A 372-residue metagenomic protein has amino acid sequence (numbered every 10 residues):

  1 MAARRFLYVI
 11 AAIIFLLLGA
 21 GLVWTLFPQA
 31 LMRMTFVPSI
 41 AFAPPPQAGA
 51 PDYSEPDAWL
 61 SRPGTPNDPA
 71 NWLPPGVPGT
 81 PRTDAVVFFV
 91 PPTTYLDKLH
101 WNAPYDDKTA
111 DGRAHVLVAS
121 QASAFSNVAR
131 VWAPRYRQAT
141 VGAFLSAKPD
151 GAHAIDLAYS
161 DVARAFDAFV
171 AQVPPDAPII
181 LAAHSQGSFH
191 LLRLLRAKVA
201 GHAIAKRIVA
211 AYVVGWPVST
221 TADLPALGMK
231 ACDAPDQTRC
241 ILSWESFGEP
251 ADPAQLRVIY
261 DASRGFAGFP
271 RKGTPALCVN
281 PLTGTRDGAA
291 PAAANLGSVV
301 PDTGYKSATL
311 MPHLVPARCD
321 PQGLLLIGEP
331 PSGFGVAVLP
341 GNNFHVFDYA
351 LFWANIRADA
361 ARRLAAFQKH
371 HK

Functional and structural regions predicted by a protein language model:
A2-L7, A11, A163-P175, A197-A337 (+4 more regions): Surface cap/lid and interfacial helix-loop subdomains adjacent to catalytic sites that gate substrate access
Y8-W24: Hydrophobic membrane-insertion alpha-helices, especially the h-region of bacterial N-terminal signal peptides
P28-Y53, V90-P178, G328-K372: Active-site catalytic motif of lipid deacylating hydrolases and related acyltransferases
F42-N71: Short extracytoplasmic
G79-A85: Proline/glycine-enriched tight loop/beta-turn segments at coil->beta junctions that connect or precede beta-strands
V86-F89, W132-R135, I180, A210-V213 (+1 more regions): Structural recognition of the beta-strand scaffold that forms the well-ordered cores of secreted hydrolase catalytic
V90-T93, R135-A139, H184-S185, V213-P217 (+1 more regions): Active-site-proximal beta-strand/loop segments in catalytic clefts of secreted hydrolases
A183-L191: Gly/Ala-rich beta-loop-alpha elbow adjacent to hydrolase catalytic centers
